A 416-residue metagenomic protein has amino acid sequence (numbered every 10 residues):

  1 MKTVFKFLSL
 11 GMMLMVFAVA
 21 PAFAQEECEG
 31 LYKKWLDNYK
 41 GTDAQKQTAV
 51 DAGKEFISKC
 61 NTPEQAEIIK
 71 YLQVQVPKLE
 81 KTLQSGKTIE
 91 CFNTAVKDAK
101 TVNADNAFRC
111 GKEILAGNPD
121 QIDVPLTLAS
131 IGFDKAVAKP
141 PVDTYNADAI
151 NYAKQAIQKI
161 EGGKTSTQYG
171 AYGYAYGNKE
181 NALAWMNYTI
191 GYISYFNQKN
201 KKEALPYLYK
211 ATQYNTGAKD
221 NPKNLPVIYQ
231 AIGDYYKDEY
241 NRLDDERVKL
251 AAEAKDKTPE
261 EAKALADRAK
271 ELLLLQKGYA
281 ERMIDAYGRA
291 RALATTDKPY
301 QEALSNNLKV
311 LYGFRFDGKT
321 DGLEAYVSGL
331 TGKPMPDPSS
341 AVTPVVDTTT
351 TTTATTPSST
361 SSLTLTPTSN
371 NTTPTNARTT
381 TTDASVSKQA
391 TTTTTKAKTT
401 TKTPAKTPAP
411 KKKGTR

Functional and structural regions predicted by a protein language model:
M1-M12: Bacterial N-terminal signal peptides that target proteins for export
A18-A24: Sec/Tat signal peptide C-region and signal peptidase I cleavage site
E26-A44, T48-E55, K59-D98, G117-P140 (+3 more regions): Amphipathic alpha-helical repeat scaffolds of TPR domains
W35-Y39, I57, N61, V96 (+6 more regions): A conserved position within tetratricopeptide repeats
D43-K46, V50, T101-A104, F108 (+4 more regions): TPR-repeat structural position
V50-Q65, T144-E161, L205-Q213, A251-A264 (+1 more regions): TPR/TPR-like (Sel1-like) alpha-helical repeat modules
E161-K179: Acidic, Ser/Thr- and Gly/Pro-rich intrinsically disordered linkers and low-complexity segments that flank or connect
L274, R289-R416: Terminal, low-structured helical/coil segments at or just beyond the last alpha-helical repeat
